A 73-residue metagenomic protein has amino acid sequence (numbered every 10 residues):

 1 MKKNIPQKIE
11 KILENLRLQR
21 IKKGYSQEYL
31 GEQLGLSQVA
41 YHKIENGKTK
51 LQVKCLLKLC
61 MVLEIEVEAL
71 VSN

Functional and structural regions predicted by a protein language model:
M1-K22: A short, Lys/Arg-rich alpha-helix, primarily the initiator
I21, E32, M61: Alpha-helical residues within the helix-turn-helix
G24-K43: Short alpha-helical DNA-recognition segment
N46: Short, conserved catalytic or interaction motifs in soluble domains
Q52-A69: DNA major-groove recognition helix of helix-turn-helix/homeodomain DNA-binding modules
